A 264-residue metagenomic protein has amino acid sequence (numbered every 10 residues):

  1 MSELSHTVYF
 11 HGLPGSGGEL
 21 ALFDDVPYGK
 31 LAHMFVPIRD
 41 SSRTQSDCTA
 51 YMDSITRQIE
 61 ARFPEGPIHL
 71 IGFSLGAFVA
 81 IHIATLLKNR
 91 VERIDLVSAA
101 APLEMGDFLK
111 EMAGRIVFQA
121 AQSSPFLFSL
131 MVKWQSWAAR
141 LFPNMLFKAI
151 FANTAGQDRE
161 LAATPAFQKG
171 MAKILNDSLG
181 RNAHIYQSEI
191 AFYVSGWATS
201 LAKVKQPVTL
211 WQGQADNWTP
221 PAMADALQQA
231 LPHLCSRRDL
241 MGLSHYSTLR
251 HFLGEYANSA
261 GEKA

Functional and structural regions predicted by a protein language model:
S2-Q45: Conserved HGGG/HGGXW glycine-rich cap/lid loop of the alpha/beta-hydrolase fold
G17-G18, N217-M223: Conserved alpha/beta-hydrolase "acid-adjacent" motif
F35-I68: Active-site loop/oxyanion-hole signature of alpha/beta-hydrolase fold enzymes
I71-G76, A80: Gly/Ala-rich beta-loop-alpha elbow adjacent to hydrolase catalytic centers
I94-Q135: Flexible "cap/lid" loop of the alpha/beta hydrolase fold
G114, Q135-T199: Alpha/beta-hydrolase
V204, L210-Q212, D216: Short beta-strand/loop motif that positions the catalytic acidic residue of the alpha/beta-hydrolase fold
W218, R237-G254: Catalytic histidine-centered segment of alpha/beta-hydrolase-like enzymes
